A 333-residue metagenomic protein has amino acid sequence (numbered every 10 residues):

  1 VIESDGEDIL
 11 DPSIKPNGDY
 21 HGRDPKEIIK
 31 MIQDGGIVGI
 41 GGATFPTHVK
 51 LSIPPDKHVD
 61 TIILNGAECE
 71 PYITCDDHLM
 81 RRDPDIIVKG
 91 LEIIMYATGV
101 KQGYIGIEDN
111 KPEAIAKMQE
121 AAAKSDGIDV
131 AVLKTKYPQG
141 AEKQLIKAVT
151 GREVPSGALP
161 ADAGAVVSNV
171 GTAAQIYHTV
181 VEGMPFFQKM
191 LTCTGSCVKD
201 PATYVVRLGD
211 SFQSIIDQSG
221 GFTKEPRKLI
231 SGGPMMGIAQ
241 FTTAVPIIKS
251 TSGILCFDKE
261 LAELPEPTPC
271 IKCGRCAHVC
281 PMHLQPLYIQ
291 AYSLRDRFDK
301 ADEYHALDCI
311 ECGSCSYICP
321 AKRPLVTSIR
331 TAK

Functional and structural regions predicted by a protein language model:
D5-D24, I28, G36, G41 (+5 more regions): Flanking helices and flexible, charged tails adjoining ferredoxin-like Fe-S electron-transfer domains in multi-subunit
D8, H21-E27, H78-D129: Internal alpha/beta scaffold segment
D8-L10, I62-D76, C197: Gly-rich Lys/Arg/Thr-decorated short loops/hinges at beta-loop-alpha junctions or inter-strand turns that position
F45-V59: Short amphipathic alpha-helices and their capping/turn segments at secondary-structure boundaries
P55-L64, M80-M95, Y177-M184: Structured alpha-helical segments in the cores of large, soluble enzyme domains
A67, K101-F212, Q218-E225, G233: Hydrophobic alpha-helical positions that pack around
K136-G140, Q144-T150, G220-I271: Active-site gating/interface segments in enzymes
T251-P267, A277, P281-K333: Ferredoxin-type iron-sulfur electron-transfer modules in oxidoreductases and energy-metabolism complexes
